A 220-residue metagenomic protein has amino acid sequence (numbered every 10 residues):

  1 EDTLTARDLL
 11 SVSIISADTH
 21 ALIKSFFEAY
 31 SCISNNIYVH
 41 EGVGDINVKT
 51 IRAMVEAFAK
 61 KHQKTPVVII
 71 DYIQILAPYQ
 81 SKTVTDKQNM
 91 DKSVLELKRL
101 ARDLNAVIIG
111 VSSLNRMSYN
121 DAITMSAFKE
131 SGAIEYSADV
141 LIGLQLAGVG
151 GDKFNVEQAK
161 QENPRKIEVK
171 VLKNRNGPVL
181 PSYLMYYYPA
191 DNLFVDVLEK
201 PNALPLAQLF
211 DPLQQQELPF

Functional and structural regions predicted by a protein language model:
D2-L10, I14-A17, K24-C32, K49-V68 (+3 more regions): C-terminal regions of RecA-like/P-loop NTPase motor modules
N35-I37, A106: Short, conserved active-site loop motifs that form the nucleotide-linked donor/cofactor pocket
Y38-V39, L141: Conserved beta-strand scaffold positions in the cores of enzyme catalytic domains, especially in NTP/NDP-utilizing
E41-T50: Functional beta-strand-loop-alpha-helix junction segments that form "active/interaction loops" within catalytic
I51, N89-E96: Hydrophobic alpha-helical membrane-association signature
Y72: Walker B catalytic acidic pair
L76-A77, L144: Catalytic P-loop NTPase motifs of RecA-like helicase/translocase cores
G110-S113: Conserved H-loop
